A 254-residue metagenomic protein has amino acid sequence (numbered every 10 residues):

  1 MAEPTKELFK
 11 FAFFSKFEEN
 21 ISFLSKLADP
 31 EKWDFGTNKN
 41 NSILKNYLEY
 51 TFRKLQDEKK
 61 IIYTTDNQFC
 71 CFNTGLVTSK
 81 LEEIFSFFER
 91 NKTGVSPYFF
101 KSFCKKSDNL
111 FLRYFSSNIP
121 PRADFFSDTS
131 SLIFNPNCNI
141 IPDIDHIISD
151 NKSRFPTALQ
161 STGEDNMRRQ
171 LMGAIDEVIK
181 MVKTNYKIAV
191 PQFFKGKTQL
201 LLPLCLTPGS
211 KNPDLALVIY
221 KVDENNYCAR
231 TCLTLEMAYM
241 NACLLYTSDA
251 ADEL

Functional and structural regions predicted by a protein language model:
M1-K195: An acidic, glycine-rich, mixed-charge low-complexity segment common to nucleic-acid enzymes
K187-T234: C-terminal structured interaction module
Y246-L254: Conserved small/polar residues in nucleotide/adenosyl-binding loops
